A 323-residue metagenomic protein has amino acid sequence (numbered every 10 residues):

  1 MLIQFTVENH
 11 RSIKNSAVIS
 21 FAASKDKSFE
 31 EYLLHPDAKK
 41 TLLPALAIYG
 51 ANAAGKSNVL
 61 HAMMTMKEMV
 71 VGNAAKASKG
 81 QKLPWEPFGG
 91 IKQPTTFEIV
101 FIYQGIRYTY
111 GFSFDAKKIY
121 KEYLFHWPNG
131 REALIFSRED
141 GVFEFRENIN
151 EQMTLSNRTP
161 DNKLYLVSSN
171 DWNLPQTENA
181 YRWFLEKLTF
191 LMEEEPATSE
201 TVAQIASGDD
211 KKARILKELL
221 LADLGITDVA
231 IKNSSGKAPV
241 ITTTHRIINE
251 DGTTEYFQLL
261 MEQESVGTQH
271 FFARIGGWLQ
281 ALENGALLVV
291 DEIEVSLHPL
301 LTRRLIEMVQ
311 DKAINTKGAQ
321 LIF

Functional and structural regions predicted by a protein language model:
M1-A38, P44-K67, D251-F323: Switch/communication elements of ASCE P-loop NTPase nucleotide-binding domains
V7, F97-I102, T243-H245: Short beta-strand segments that buttress and anchor functional surface loops
S12, Y103-R107, N129: Glycine-centered tight beta-turn/hairpin loop motif at sheet-sheet or coil-to-beta transitions
L34-T41, A45-A47, A51, L60-Y110 (+1 more regions): Conserved P-loop NTP-binding catalytic core
L60-F97, K163-K217, E307-I322: An exposure/low-complexity boundary signal
G90-Q93, K232-P239: Short, ordered beta-strand-loop transition motifs
T109-S235: Electropositive, glycine-dotted interaction segments that contact anionic polymers or phosphate-rich ligands
K237-G252: Pre-Walker A segment
